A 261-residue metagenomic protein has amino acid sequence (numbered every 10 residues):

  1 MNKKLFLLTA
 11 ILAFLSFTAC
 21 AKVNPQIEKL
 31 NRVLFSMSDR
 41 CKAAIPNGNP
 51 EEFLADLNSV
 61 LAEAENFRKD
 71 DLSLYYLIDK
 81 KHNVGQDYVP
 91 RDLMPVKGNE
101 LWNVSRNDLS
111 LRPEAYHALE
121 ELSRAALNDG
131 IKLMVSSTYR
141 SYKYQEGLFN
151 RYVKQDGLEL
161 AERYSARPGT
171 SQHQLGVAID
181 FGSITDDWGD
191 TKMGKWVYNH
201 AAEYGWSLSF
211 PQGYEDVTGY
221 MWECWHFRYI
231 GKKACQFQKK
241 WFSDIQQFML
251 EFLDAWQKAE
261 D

Functional and structural regions predicted by a protein language model:
M1-K4: Positively charged n-region of N-terminal signal peptides that target proteins for export
L8-T9, K233: Intrinsically disordered, low-complexity segments enriched in polar/charged small residues
T9-S16: Bacterial N-terminal signal peptides
C20-T138, Y142-D261: Extracytoplasmic cell-surface/polysaccharide-interacting catalytic and binding patches
